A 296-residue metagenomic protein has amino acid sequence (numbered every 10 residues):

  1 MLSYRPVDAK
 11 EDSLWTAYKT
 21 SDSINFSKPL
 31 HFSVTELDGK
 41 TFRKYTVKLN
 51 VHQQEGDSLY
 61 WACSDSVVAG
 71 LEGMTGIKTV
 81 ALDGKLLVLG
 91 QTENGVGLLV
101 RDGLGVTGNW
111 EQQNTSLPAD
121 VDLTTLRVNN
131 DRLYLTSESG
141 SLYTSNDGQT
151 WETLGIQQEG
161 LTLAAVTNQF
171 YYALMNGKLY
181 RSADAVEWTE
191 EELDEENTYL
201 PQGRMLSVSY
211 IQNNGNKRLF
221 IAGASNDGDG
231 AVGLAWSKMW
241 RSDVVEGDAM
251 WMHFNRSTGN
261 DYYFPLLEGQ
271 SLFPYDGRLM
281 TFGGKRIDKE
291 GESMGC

Functional and structural regions predicted by a protein language model:
M1-T75: Beta-rich interaction/scaffold domains
D57-V67, T107-P118, E152-E159, T189-N197 (+1 more regions): Beta-propeller fold detector
Y60-S66, K78-S116: Beta-propeller domains
V68-A81, T115-D131, G155-F170, M175 (+2 more regions): Repeated scaffold domains used in trafficking and secretory/extracellular systems, primarily beta-propellers
T79, V88-L89, L135, I221 (+3 more regions): Hydrophobic strand positions within the blades of repeat-based beta-sheet folds
K85-L87, R132-Y134, Q169-Y172, K217-F220 (+1 more regions): Conserved core beta-strand positions within WD40 beta-propeller blades
T92-G103, S137-T150, F170, L174-T189 (+2 more regions): Structural motif
V232-C296: Extended, charge-rich intrinsically disordered regulatory tails
